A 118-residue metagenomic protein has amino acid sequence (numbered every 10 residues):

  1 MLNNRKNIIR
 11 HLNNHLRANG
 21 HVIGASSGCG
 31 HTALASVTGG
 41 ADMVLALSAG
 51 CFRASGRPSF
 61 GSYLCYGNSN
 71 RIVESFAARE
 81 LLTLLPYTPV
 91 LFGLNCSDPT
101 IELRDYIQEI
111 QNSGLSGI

Functional and structural regions predicted by a protein language model:
L2-I118: Alpha/beta enzyme core
